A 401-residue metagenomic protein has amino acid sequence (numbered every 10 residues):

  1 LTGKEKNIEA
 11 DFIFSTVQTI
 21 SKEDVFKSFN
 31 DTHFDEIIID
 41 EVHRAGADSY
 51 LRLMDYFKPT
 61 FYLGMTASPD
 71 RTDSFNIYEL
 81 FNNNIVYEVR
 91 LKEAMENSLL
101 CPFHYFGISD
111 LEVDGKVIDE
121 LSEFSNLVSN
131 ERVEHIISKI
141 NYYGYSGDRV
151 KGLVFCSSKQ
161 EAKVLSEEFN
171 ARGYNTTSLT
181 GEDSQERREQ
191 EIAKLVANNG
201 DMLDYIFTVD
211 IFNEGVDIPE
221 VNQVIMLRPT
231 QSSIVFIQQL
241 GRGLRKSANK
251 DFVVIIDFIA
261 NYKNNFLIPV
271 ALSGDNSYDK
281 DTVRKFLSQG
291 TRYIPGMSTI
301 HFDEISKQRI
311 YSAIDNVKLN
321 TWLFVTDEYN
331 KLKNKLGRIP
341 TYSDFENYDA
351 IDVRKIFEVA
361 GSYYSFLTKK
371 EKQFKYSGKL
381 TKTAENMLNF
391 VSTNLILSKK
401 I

Functional and structural regions predicted by a protein language model:
L1-E9, V25, K163-L165, Y174-F212: Conserved helicase ATPase core of P-loop NTP-dependent helicases/translocases
G3-E36, A47-R52: Conserved helix/coil segment N-terminal to the catalytic DExD/H
I13-T16, T60-A67, Y205-I206: Structural recognition of the conserved hydrophobic beta-strand(s) that form the central parallel beta-sheet of P-loop
E36, H43-Y105: Post-DEXD/H (motif II) to motif III coupling segment of the RecA-like Helicase ATP-binding lobe
I85-C156: Conserved interdomain linker/interface between the two RecA-like ATPase lobes of SF2 helicase motors
G147, S158, I268-K400: Long, largely alpha-helical accessory region at the distal end of helicase-like NTP-driven motors
D204-P229, V235-Q238, R242, V253-F258: A short beta-strand element within the Helicase C-terminal
S233-Q238, R242-N276: Conserved segment of the helicase C-terminal RecA-like domain
